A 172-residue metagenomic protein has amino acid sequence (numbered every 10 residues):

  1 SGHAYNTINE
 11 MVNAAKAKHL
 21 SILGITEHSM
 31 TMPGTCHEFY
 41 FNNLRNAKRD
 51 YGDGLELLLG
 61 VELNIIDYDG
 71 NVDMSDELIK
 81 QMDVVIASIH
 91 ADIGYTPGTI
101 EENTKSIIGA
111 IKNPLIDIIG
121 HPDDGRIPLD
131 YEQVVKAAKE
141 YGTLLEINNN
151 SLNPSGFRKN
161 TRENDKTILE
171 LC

Functional and structural regions predicted by a protein language model:
H3-A4, G34-E38, P128-K136, S155-L171: Histidine/acidic-residue-rich catalytic or RNA/ligand-binding cores of hydrolases and nuclease-related proteins
T7-M11, E102, S106, T167: Well-ordered alpha-helical segments embedded in enzymatic catalytic cores
N9-L23, R45-Y51: Alpha-helical scaffold segments that flank or form the walls of functional sites
M11, T26, L44, V134 (+1 more regions): Aromatic/hydrophobic pocket-lining residues that form π-stacking "cages" and hydrophobic walls in ligand
M11-A15, A110, A138, C172: Generic structural signal for hydrophobic
S21-I22, T26, D117: Short acidic/polar active-site loop segments enriched in Thr and Asp
S29, G34-I147: Extended substrate/RNA-proximal surfaces in nucleic-acid metabolism proteins
L144-F157: His/Asp/Glu-enriched short active-site or ligand-binding loop at hydrolase and phosphoryl-transfer sites
